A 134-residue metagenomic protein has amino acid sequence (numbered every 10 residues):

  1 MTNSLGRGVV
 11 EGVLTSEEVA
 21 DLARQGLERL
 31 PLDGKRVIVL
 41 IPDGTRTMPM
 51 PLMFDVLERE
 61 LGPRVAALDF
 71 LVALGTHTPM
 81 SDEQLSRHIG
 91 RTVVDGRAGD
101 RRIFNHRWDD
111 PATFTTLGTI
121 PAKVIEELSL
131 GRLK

Functional and structural regions predicted by a protein language model:
M1-A20: N-terminal amphipathic/basic leader segments beginning at the initiator methionine
L22-I38: Glycine-rich phosphate/diphosphate-binding loops that line cofactor/substrate pockets in enzymes
L22-Q25, L52-L57, S129-K134: Short alpha-helical segments and helix-capping/turn motifs at coil-helix boundaries
D33-R36, R64-A67, G99: Short coil/turn connectors at secondary-structure junctions
R36-T47, D69-G75: Short glycine-rich or small-residue beta-strand-to-loop segments that form or flank ligand, phosphate, metal/Fe-S
T47-L68: Histidine-anchored nucleotide/phosphate-binding helix
L61, V72-L74, R107: Generic hydrophobic/packing signal
M80-K134: An acidic, phosphate/nucleotide-engaging active-site surface
